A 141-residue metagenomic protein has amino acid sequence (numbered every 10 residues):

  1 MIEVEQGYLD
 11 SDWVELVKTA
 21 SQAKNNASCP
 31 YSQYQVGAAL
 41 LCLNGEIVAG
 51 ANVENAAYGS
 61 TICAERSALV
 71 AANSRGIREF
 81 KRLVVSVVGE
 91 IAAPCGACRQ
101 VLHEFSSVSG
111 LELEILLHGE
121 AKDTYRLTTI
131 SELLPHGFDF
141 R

Functional and structural regions predicted by a protein language model:
M1-N26, I77-R141: C-terminal binding/interaction regions
T19-Q22, A64-A71: Short, well-ordered amphipathic alpha-helical segments that serve as non-catalytic structural scaffolds within diverse
C29-S32: Short loop/turn motifs at secondary-structure junctions and domain boundaries
Q35-C42: Short beta-strand scaffold segments in enzyme catalytic cores
L41, A71-G76: Alpha-helix C-terminal capping segments
C42-N44, E120-A121: Short acidic-glycine loop/turn motifs at beta-strand connectors
N52-C63: Compact, glycine-rich, soluble single-domain proteins
